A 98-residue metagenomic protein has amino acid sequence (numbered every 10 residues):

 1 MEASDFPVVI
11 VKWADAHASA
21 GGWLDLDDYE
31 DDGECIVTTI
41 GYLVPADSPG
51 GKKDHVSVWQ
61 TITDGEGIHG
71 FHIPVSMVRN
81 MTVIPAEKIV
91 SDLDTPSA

Functional and structural regions predicted by a protein language model:
E2-A98: Conserved RNA-binding domains used in RNP assembly and mRNA/RNA metabolism
